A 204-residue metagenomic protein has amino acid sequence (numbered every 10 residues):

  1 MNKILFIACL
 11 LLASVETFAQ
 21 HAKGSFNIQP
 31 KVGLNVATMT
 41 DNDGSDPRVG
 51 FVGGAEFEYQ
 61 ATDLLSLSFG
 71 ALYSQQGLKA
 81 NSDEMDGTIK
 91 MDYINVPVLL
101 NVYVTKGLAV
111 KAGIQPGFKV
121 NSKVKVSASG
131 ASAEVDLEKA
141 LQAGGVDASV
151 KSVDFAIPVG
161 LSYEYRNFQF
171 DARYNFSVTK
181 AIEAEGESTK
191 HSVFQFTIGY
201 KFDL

Functional and structural regions predicted by a protein language model:
Q20-Q60, S68, S177: Short glycine/proline- and aromatic-enriched beta-strand/turn motifs that initiate or cap beta-hairpins
H21-K23, T62, T105, Y165-F168 (+1 more regions): Outer-membrane beta-barrel channels and translocator barrels
G24-F26, S45-F51, K90-I94, V153-I157 (+2 more regions): Residues that define the transmembrane beta-barrel architecture of outer-membrane proteins
K31, V159, Y163-Q169, F176 (+1 more regions): Outer-membrane beta-barrel "beta-signal"
L34-T38, Y73-G77, P116-V120, Y165-N167 (+2 more regions): Transmembrane beta-strands of outer-membrane beta-barrel pores
T40-R48, K79-D86, K123-G130, I182-E187: Outer-membrane beta-barrel translocator domains and adjoining extracellular loop/strand segments of Gram-negative
G53-A55, V96-V98, V110, V159-L161 (+1 more regions): Membrane-embedded beta-strands of outer-membrane beta-barrel proteins, especially the hydrophobic/small aromatic
L64-L67, L108-V110, N167-A172: Repeated loop/turn-to-beta-strand initiation elements of outer-membrane beta-barrel proteins
